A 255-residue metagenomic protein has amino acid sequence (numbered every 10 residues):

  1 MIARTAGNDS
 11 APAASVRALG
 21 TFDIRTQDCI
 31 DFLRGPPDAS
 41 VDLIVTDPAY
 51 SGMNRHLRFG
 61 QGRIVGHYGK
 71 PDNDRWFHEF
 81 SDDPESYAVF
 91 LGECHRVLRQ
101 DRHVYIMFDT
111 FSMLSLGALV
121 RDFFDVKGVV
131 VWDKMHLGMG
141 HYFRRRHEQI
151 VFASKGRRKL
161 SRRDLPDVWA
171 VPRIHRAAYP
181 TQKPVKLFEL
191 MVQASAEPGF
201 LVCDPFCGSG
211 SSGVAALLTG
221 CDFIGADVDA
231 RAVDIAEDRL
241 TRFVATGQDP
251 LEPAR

Functional and structural regions predicted by a protein language model:
M1-V233: Core catalytic lobe of class I
V120, L240, V244: Conserved hydrophobic residues forming the short capping helix/wall of the S-adenosyl-L-methionine
I224-D229, V244-R255: Asp-based, Mg2+/Mn2+-dependent phosphohydrolase catalytic module
A236-E237: Conserved SAM-binding loop
